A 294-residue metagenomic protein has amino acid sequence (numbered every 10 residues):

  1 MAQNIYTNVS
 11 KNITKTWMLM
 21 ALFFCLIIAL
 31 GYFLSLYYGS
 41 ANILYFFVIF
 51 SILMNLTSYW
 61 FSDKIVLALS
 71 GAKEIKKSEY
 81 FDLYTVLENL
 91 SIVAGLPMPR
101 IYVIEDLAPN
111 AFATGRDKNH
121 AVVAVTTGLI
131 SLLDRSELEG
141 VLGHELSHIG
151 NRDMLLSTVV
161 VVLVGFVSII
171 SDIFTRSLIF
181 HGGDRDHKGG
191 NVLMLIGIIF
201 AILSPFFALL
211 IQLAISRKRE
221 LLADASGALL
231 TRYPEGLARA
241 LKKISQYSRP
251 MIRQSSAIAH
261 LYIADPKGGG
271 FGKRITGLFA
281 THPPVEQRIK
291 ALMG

Functional and structural regions predicted by a protein language model:
M1-F24, L36-Y37, I43-Y45, F50-M194 (+1 more regions): Polar-ligand-bearing catalytic/cofactor-coordination segments of membrane-embedded or membrane-tethered inner-membrane
I27-G31: Hydrophobic, membrane-inserted alpha-helices
